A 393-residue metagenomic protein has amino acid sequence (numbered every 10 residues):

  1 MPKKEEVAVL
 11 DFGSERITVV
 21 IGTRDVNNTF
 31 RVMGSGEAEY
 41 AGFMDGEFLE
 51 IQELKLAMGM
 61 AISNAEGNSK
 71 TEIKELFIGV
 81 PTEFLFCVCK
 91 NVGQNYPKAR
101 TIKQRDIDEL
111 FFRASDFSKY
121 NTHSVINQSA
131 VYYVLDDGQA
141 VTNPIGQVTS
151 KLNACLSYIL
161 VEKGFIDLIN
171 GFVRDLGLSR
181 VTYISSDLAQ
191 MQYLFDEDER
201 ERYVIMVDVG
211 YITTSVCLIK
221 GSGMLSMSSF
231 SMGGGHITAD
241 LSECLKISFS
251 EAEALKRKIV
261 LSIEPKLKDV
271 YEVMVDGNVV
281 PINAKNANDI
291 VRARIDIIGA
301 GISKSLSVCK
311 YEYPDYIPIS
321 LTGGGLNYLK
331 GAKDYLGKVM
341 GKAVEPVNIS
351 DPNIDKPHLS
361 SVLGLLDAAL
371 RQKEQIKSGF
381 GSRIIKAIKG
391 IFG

Functional and structural regions predicted by a protein language model:
M1-R16, V20-L76, V80-V204, G223-L225 (+6 more regions): Nucleotide/phosphate-binding catalytic cleft detector across ATP-hydrolyzing and phosphate-transferring enzymes
I17, Q192, I212-C217, L329: Short glycine/serine/threonine-rich phosphate/pyrophosphate-binding segments that cradle anionic phosphate groups
V80-F84, Y211, G324: Core structural elements
Q104, G337-L363: Conserved phosphate-binding/catalytic loops in two-lobed NTP-binding clefts
D196-D198, N327-G337: Short glycine/threonine-rich loop-to-helix capping motif typified by GTGT followed within a few residues by an Asp-Pro
R202-S242: Glycine-rich phosphate-binding loop of actin/hexokinase-like ATP-binding domains
I297-C309: A short, acidic, amphipathic alpha-helical segment used as a generic capping/interface helix at domain edges
